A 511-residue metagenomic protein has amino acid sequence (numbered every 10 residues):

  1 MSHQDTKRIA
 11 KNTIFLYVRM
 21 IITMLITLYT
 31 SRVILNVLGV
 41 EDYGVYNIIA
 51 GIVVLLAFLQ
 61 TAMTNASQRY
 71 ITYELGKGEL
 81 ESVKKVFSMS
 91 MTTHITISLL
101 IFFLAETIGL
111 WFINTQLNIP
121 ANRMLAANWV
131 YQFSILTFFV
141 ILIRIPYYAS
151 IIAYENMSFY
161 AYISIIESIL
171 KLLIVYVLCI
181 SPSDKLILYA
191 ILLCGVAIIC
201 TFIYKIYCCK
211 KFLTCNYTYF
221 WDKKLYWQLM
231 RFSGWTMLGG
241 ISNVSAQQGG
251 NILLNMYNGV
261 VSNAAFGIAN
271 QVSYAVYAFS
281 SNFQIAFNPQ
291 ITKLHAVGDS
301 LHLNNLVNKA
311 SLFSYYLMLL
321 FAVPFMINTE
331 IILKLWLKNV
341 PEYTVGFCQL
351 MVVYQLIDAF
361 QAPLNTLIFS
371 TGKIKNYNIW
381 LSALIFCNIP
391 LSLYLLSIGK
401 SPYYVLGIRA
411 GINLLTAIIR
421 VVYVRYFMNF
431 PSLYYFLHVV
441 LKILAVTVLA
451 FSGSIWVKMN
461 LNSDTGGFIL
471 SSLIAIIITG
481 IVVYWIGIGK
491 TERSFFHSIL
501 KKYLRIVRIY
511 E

Functional and structural regions predicted by a protein language model:
M1-I9, L186-A190, Y204-Q247, Q290 (+3 more regions): Interhelical loop/hinge segments that connect adjacent transmembrane helices in multipass membrane
K11-L28, E167, L192-C208, K223-K293 (+5 more regions): Transmembrane helical elements of multi-pass membrane transporters/channels
I34-L55, V86, L186-I191, L225-S233 (+4 more regions): Interfacial/gating helices of multi-pass transporter permease domains
L35-V37, E41-D42, E155-S158, I169-F202 (+6 more regions): Membrane-interface helix-loop junctions in multi-pass transport and translocation proteins
T61-K77, A153, F212-L213, A269 (+3 more regions): Helix-loop junctions and terminal segments of transmembrane helices in multi-pass membrane transport/translocation
M89-Q116, Y176-V177, F202, N304-A359 (+4 more regions): Alpha-helical transmembrane segments of multi-pass membrane transport and lipid-handling proteins
F139-I166, Y176, I187, V352-L384 (+2 more regions): Membrane-interface junctions at transmembrane-helix termini in multi-pass inner-membrane proteins
M428-S432, F451-E511: Membrane-proximal transmembrane or re-entrant/amphipathic helices at the cytosolic face
